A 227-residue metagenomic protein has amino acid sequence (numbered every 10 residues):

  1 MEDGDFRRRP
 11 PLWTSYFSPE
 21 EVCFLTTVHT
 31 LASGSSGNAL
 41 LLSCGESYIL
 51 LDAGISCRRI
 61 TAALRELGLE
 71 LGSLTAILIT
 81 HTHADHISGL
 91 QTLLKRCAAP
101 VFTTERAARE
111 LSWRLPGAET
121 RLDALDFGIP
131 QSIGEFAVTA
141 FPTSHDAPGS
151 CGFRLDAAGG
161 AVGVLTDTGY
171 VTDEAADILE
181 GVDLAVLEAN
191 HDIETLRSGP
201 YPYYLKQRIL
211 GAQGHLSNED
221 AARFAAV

Functional and structural regions predicted by a protein language model:
E2-G4, R8-R9: Targeting/processing segments of secretory and organellar proteins
Y16, E20-L67, C151-D167, L184: Conserved beta-strand hairpin/beta-sheet module of binuclear metal-dependent hydrolase folds, prominently
L51-G54, L74-T82, F102-E105, G163-D167 (+1 more regions): Active-site neighborhood of phospho(di)ester-bond hydrolases with catalytic His/Asp-centered motifs
R58-T103: Active-site metal-binding motif and surrounding structural segment of the metallo-beta-lactamase
L74, E119, V182-D183: Short, well-ordered alpha-helix to beta-strand connector turns
E105-G159: Metallo-beta-lactamase
D173-V227: Cap/insert and terminal regions of metallo-dependent hydrolase folds
